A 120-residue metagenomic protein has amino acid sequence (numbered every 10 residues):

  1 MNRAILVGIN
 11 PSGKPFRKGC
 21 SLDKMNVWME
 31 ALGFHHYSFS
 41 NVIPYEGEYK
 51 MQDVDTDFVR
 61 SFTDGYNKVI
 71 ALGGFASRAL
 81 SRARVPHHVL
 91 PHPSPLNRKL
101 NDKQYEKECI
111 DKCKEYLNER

Functional and structural regions predicted by a protein language model:
M1-A83, H87-R98, Q104, E108 (+1 more regions): A polyanion-binding, active-site-adjacent surface
D111-R120: Long, low-complexity C-terminal extensions of enzymes
